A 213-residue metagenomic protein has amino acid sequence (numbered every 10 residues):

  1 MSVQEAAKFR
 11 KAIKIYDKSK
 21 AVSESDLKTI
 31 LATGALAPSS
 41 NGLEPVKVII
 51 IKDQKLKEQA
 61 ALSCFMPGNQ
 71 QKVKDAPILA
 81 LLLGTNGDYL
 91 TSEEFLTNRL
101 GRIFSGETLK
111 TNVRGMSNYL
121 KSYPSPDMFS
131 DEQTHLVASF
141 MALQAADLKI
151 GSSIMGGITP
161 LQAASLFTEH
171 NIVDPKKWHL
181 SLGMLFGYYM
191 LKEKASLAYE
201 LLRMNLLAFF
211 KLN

Functional and structural regions predicted by a protein language model:
V3-K14, K18, V173, H179-N213: C-terminal helix-cap and adjacent tail motif
I13-T29: A short N-terminal beta-strand-loop micro-motif at the entrance of redox/enzyme domains
I15, K47, G151-I154: Short catalytic-loop micro-motif centered on adjacent basic/acidic residues
V22, K55, I158-T159: Short beta->alpha linker loops
A32-A37, A80, T111-L166: Small-aliphatic-rich amphipathic alpha-helix that forms the alpha element of a beta-alpha
S39-N41, M66: Glycine-rich phosphate/pyrophosphate-binding beta-alpha loops
L43-P45, V73-I78, H179: Short connector loops at helix/strand junctions that flank enzyme active sites, especially segments positioning acidic
I50-E132: Glycine/small-residue-rich phosphate/adenosyl-binding loop
